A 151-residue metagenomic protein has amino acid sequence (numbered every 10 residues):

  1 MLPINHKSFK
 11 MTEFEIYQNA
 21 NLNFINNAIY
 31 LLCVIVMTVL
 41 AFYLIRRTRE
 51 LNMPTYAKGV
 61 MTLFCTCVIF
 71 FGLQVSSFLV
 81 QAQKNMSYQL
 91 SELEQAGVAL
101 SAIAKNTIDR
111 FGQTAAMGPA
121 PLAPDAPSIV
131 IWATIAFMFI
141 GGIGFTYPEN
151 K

Functional and structural regions predicted by a protein language model:
L2-Y43: Cytosolic-side membrane-entry/anchor segment at the start of a transmembrane helix
K10-E13, S91-P124: Short membrane-interface loop/juxtamembrane segments of multi-pass integral membrane proteins
N23-Y30, T55-T62, L122-W132: Alpha-helical transmembrane segments of integral membrane proteins
A28-V36, C67, A133-M138: Residue-level signal for the membrane-embedded core of alpha-helical transmembrane segments, especially mid-helix
T38-I45, F70-V80, I140-Y147: Structural signature of transmembrane alpha-helix termini at the membrane-water interface
I45-Y56, E149-K151: Membrane-interface helix-boundary motifs at transmembrane edges
A57-L100: Inner-leaflet juxtamembrane helices
A116-K151: A hydrophobic membrane-anchoring alpha-helix module
